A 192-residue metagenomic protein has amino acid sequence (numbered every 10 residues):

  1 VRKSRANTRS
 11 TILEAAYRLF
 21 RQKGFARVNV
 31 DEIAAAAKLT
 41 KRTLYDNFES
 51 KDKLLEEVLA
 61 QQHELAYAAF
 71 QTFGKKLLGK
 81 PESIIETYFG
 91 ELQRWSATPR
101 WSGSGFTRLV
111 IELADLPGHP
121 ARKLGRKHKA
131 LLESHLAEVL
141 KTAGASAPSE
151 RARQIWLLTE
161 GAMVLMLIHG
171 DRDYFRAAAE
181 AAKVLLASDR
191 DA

Functional and structural regions predicted by a protein language model:
V1-K23, R27-L39, K53: Basic, helix-initiating cap at the start of DNA-binding domains
I12-F20, L92, L136, T159: Short hydrophobic clusters on alpha-helical segments that form packing/core surfaces in small helical domains
F20, N29-V30, K41, K51 (+5 more regions): Amphipathic alpha-helical segments enriched in hydrophobic/aromatic and basic residues that form the DNA-contacting
A37-F48: Short hydrophobic/aromatic patch on the recognition helix
E57, Q71-S102, A152-I155: Hydrophobic alpha-helical connector segments
T72, S102, P120-L131, H135-E138: Short, solvent-exposed amphipathic helices
S96-H119: Amphipathic alpha-helical segments used for helix-helix packing
G118-K127, K141-A192: Hydrophobic/aromatic-rich alpha-helical bundle segments in the mid-to-C-terminal region
